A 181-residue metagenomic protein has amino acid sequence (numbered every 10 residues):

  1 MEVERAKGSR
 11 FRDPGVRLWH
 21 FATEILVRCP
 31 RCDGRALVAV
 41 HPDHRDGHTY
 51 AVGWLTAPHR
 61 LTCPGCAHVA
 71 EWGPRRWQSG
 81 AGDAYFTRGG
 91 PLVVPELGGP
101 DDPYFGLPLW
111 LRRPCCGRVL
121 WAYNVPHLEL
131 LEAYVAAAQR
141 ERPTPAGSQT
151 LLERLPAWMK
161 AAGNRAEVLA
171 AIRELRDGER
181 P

Functional and structural regions predicted by a protein language model:
M1-T87: N-terminal cysteine/histidine-rich coordination modules
R17-H20, A51-W54, C116-V119, Y123 (+1 more regions): Conserved aromatic-histidine-acidic binding/catalytic patches
C29, Q139, L151-L152: Well-ordered, non-transmembrane segments within structured domains
H68, A136-A137, D177: Short, intrinsically disordered, mixed-charge
R75-E141: Extended interfacial segments that mediate partner engagement and assembly in macromolecular machines
L109, P143-P145, E179: Eukaryotic non-globular, compositionally biased segments
V125-Y134, P145, Q149-A162: Charge/polar-rich, low-complexity and marginally structured segments
L151-P181: C-terminal, charged low-complexity interaction regions
